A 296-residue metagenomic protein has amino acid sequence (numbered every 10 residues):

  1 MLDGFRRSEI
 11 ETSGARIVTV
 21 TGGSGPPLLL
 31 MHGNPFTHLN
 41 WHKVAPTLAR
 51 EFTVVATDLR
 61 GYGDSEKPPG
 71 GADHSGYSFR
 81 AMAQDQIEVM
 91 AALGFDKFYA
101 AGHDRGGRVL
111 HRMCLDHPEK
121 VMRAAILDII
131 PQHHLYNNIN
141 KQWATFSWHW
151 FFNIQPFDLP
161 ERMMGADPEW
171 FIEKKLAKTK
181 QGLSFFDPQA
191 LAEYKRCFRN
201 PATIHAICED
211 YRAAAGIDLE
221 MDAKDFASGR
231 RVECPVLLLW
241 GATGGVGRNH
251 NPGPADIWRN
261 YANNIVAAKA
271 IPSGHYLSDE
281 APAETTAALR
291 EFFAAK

Functional and structural regions predicted by a protein language model:
M1-R7, A15-T19, P27, V55 (+3 more regions): Flexible "cap/lid" subdomain of the alpha/beta-hydrolase fold that forms the substrate-access gate
V20-K67: Conserved HGGG/HGGXW glycine-rich cap/lid loop of the alpha/beta-hydrolase fold
P35, R80, A283: Conserved phosphate-coordination/catalytic loops
N40, D85, A206, E284 (+1 more regions): Charged catalytic carboxylate motif
W41-H42, R248-P252, P282-A283: Conserved strand-to-helix beginnings and helix N-cap segments that scaffold or border functional pockets
V44, M113, A288-F292: Hydrophobic residues on the short alpha-helix immediately C-terminal to a glycine-rich phosphate/catalytic loop
I265-K296: Catalytic active-site module of serine/aspartate enzymes centered on a nucleophile-bearing elbow/loop
